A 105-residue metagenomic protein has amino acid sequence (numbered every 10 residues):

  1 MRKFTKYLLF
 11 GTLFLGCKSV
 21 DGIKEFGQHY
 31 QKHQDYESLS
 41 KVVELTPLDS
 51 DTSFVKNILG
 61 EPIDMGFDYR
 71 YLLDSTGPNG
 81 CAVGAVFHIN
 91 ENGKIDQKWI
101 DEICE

Functional and structural regions predicted by a protein language model:
M1-L15: Sec-dependent bacterial lipoprotein signal peptides
C17-E105: Residues within mature, well-folded domains
